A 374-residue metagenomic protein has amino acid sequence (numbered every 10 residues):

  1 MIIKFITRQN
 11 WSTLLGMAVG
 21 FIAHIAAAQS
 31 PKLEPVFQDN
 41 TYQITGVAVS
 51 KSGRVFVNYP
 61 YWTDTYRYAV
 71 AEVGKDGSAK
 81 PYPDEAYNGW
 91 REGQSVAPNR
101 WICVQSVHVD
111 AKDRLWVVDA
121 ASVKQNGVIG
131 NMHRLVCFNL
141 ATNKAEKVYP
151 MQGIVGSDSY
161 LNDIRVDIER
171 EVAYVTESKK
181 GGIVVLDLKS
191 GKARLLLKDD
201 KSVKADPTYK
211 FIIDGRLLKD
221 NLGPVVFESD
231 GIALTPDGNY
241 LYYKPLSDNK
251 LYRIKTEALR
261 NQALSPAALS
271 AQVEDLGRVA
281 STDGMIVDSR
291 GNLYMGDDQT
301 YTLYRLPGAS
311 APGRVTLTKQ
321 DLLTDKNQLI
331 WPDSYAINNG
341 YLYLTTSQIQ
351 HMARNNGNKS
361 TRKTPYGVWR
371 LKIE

Functional and structural regions predicted by a protein language model:
V36-Y68: Beta-strand-rich domains and repeat architectures in extracellular enzymes and scaffolds, especially beta-propellers
N40-S52, S95-R114, V118, I154-A173 (+4 more regions): Beta-rich, blade/repeat-based domains predominating in secreted/periplasmic proteins but also intracellular
V57-D64, V117-A120, N126, V175-K179 (+5 more regions): Conserved beta-strand positions in repeat-built beta-propeller and related beta-rich domains
N58-G89, A141: Beta-propeller domains
D76-W116, A120-K124, K147-Q152: Blade-loop segments of beta-propeller domains
A79-G89, E146-P150, R194-Y209, N261-E274 (+1 more regions): Beta-propeller fold detector
V123, V128-E171: Asp-box/WD-like beta-propeller blade repeats and closely related beta-sheet repeat scaffolds
K189-K192, I254-S265, P307-G313, I373-E374: Short loop/turn segments immediately following beta-strands, especially the blade-tip and inter-blade linker loops
